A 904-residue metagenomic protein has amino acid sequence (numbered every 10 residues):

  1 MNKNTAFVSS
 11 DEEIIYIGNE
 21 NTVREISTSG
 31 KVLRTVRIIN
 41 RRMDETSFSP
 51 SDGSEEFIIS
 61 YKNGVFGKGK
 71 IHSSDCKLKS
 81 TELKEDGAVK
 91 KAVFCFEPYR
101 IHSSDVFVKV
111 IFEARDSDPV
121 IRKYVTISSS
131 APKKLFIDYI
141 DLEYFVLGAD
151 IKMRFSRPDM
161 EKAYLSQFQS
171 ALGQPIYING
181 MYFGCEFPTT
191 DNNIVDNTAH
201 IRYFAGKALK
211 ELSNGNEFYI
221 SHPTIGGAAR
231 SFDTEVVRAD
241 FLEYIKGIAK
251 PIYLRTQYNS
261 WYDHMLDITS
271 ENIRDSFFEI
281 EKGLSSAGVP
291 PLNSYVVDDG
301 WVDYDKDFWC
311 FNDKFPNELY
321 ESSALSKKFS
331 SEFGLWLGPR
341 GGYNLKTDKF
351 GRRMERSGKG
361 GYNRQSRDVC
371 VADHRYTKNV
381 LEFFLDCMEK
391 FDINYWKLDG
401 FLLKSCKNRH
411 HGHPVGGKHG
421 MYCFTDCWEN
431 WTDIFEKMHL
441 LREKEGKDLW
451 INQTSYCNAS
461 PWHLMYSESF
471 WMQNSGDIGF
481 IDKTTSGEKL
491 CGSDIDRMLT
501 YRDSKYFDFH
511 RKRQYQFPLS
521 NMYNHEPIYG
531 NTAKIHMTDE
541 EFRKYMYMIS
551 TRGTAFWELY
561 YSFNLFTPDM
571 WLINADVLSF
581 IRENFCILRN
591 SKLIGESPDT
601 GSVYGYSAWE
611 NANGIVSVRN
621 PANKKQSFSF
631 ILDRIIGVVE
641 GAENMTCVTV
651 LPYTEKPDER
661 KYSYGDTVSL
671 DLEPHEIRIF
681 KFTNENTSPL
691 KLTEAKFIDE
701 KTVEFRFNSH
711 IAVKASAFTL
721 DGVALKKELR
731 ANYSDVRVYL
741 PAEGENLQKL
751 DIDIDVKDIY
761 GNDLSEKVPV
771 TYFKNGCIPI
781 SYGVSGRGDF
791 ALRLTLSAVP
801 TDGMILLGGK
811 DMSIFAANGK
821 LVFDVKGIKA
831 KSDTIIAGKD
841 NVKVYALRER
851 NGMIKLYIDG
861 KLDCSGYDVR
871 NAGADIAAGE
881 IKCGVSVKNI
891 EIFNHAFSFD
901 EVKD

Functional and structural regions predicted by a protein language model:
A6-V8, E12-I17, T22, R34-F204 (+2 more regions): Polysaccharide-binding surfaces and accessory modules of carbohydrate-active proteins
N19-E20, G215-F218, W431-P657, S669-I679: Active-site-proximal substrate-binding groove within the catalytic cores of carbohydrate-active enzymes
P291-N524: Aromatic- and carboxylate-enriched substrate-binding clefts and catalytic-loop regions of carbohydrate-active enzymes
S322, S326, F333-L337, K839-R850 (+1 more regions): Short tryptophan-centered beta-strand motifs in secreted/extracellular beta-sheet-rich domains of glycan-recognition
S591-S602, N611-N613, V618-K774, D789-R793 (+1 more regions): C-terminal beta-sandwich/jelly-roll accessory domains of carbohydrate-active enzymes
Y772-D824, I892-V902: Extracellular glycan-recognition modules
F823-Y845: Short, aromatic/His-centered strand-loop micro-motif at the edge of beta-sheets
L862-I892: Flexible glycan-contacting loops in extracellular carbohydrate-active proteins
